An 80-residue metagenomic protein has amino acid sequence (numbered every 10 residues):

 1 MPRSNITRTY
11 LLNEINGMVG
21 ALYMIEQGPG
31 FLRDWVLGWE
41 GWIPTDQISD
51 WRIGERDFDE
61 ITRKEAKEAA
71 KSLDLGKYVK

Functional and structural regions predicted by a protein language model:
P2-L32: N-terminal acidic leader/helix
E26-D57: Acidic, low-complexity, intrinsically disordered interaction modules
S49-K80: Mixed-charge, Lys/Arg-enriched low-complexity segments
